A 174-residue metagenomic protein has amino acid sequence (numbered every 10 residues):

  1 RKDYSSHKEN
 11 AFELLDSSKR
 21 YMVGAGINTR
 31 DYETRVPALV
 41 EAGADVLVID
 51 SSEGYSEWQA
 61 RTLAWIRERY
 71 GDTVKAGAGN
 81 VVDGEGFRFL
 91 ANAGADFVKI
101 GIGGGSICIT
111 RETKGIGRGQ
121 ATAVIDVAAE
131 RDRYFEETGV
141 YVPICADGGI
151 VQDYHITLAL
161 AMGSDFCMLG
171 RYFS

Functional and structural regions predicted by a protein language model:
R1-D147, V151-S174: Alpha/beta enzyme core
